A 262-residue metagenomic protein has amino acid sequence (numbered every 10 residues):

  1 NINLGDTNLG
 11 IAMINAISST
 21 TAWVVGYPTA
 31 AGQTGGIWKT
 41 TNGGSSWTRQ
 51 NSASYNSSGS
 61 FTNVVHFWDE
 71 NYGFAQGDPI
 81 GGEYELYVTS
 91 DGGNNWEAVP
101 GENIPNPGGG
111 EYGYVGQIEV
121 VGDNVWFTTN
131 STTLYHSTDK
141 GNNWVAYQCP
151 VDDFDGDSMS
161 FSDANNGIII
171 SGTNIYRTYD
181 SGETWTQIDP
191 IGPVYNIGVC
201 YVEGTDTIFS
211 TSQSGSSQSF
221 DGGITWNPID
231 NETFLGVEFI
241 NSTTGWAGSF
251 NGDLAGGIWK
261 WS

Functional and structural regions predicted by a protein language model:
N1-D6, S45-Y55, N94-G108, N142-D152 (+2 more regions): Trp- and S/T/G-rich repeat-edge/linker motifs of beta-rich repeat architectures
L9-I14, G59-H66, Y112-Q117, F154-S160 (+2 more regions): Repeated scaffold domains used in trafficking and secretory/extracellular systems, primarily beta-propellers
T20-V24, N71-A75, N124-F127, N165-I168 (+2 more regions): Entry beta-strands of beta-propeller and related beta-repeat scaffolds
P28-G32, P79-G82, N251-L254: Short glycine/acidic-enriched loop and turn motifs that connect beta-strands
T40-T41, T89-S90, S137-T138, T178-Y179 (+3 more regions): Conserved Ser/Thr-centered positions that define the repeating blades of beta-propeller domains
Q76, G82-V88, G92-Y135, Y147: Solenoidal tandem-repeat scaffolds enriched in leucines and small polar residues
G192-G215: Loop/turn-rich, solvent-exposed surfaces of beta-rich toroidal or solenoidal domains
E238-S262: Blade-level signature of beta-propeller repeat domains, shared across WD40, Kelch, NHL, RCC1 and BNR/Asp-box propellers
